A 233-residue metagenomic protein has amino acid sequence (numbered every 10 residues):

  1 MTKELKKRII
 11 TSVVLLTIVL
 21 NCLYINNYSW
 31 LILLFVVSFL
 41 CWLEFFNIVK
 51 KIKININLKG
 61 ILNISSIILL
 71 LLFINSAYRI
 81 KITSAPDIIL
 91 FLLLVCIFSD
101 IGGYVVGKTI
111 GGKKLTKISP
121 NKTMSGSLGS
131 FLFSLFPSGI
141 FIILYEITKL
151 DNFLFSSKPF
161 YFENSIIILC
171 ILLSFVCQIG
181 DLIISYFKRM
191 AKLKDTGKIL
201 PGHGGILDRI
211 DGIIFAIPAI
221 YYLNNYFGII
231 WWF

Functional and structural regions predicted by a protein language model:
M1-I171, F175: Membrane-embedded alpha-helical bundles of polytopic integral membrane proteins
L144-Y145, Y222-F233: Juxtamembrane boundary at the C-terminal end of a transmembrane helix
L150-Y161, H203-G205, I210, I229-F233: Short, conserved aromatic-histidine micro-motifs
R189-G212: Interfacial loop-to-transmembrane junctions
R209-Y226: Final/C-terminal transmembrane alpha-helix of multipass membrane proteins
